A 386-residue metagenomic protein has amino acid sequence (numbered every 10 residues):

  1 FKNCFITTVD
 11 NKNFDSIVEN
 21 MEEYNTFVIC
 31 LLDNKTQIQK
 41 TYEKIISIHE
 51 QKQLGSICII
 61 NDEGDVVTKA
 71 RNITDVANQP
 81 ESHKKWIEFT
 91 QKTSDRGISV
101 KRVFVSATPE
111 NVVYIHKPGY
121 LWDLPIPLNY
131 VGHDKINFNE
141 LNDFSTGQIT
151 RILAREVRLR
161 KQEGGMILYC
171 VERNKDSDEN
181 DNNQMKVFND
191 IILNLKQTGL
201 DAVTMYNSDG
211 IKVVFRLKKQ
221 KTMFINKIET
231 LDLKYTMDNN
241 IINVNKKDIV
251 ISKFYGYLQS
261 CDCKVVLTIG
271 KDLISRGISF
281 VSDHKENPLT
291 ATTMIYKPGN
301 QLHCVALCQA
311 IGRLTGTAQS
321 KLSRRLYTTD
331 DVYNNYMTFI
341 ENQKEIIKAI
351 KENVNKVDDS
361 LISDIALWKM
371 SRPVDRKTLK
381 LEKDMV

Functional and structural regions predicted by a protein language model:
F1-V28, K35-C58, R71, D75 (+2 more regions): Conserved C-terminal RecA-like helicase domain
D10, D33-N34, E63-D65, A107-P109 (+4 more regions): Short beta-alpha junction loops
G55-S56, I98-V100, S282-T292, Q319-R324: Short glycine-/polar-rich loops that comprise or flank the Walker A/P-loop and associated switch/sensor motifs
C58-I60, K101-V103, Y120-L124, T293-I295 (+1 more regions): Hydrophobic/aromatic beta-strand patches that form the interior of the parallel beta-sheet core in alpha/beta enzyme
E63-A70, P80-K117: Conserved helicase ATPase motor motifs in RecA-like P-loop NTPase domains
I115-H133, N287, T293: A short helix-turn-beta junction within AAA+ P-loop NTPase domains corresponding to the substrate/partner-engaging
I152-E156, R160-Q162, E179-T198, T317-V386: C-terminal helicase lobe and adjacent C-terminal extensions/tails of nucleic-acid helicase motors
S282, T292-K321: Conserved SF2 helicase motif VI
